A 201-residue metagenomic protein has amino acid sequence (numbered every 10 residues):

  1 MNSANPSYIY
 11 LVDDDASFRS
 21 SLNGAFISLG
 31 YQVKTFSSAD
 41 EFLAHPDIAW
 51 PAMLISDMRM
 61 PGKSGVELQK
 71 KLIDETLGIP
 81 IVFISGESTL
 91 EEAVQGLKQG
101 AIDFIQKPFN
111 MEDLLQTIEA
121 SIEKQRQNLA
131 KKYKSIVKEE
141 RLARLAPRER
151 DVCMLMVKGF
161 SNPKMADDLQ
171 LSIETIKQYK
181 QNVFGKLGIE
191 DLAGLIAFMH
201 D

Functional and structural regions predicted by a protein language model:
S3-F18, L22-F26, A39, L54-I55 (+1 more regions): Conserved acidic segment of CheY-like receiver
T35-M53: Acidic, metal-coordinating helix/loop segments flanking the phosphotransfer/catalytic sites of two-component signaling
S37-S38, S64-L68: Acidic catalytic/metal-coordinating carboxylates
D57, S85: Active-site residues of response regulator receiver
M60: Receiver (REC) domain active-site loop signature in two-component systems and cognate sites in sensor histidine kinases
T89, I105, F109-I118: C-terminal output helix
F184-D201: Basic, Lys/Arg-enriched C-terminal extension of HTH/homeodomain DNA-binding domains
